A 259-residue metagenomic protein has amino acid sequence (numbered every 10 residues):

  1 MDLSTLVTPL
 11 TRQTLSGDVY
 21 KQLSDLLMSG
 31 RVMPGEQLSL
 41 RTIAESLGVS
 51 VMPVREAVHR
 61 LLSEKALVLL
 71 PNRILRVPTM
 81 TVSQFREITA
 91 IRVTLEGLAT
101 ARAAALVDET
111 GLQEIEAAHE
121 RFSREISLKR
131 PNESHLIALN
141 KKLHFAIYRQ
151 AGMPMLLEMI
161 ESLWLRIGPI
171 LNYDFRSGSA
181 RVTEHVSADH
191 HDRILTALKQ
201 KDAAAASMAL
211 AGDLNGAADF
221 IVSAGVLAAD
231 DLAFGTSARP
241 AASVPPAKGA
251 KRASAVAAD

Functional and structural regions predicted by a protein language model:
M1-A105, T110, M155, A218 (+1 more regions): Short linear motifs at protein or domain termini
V49-E56, A90, R124-P131, Y148-M153 (+4 more regions): Short, charged low-complexity intrinsically disordered segments located at boundaries of structured domains
V82-F85, A103-D108, S127-P131, F175-R181: A ubiquitous short alpha-helical element
E109-Y173, S187-A197, A205-A217: Conserved amphipathic alpha-helical segments that form helical-bundle/coiled-coil interaction surfaces
T183-H185: Active-site loop of classical SDR/Rossmann-like NAD(P)-dependent oxidoreductases, centered on the catalytic Tyr-X3-Lys
